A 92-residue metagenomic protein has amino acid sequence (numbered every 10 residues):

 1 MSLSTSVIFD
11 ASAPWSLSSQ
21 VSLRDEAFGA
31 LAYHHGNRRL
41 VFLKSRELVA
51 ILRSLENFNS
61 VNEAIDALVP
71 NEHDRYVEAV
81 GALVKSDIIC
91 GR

Functional and structural regions predicted by a protein language model:
M1-R24: Hydrophobic packing positions characteristic of elongated beta-solenoid/beta-helix-type spike/fiber shafts
S2-S4, I8, G36-R92: Long, charge-rich, low-complexity alpha-helical segments
D25-G29: A short, compositionally biased
A30-H34: Generic recognition of long tandem-repeat/solenoid scaffolds
